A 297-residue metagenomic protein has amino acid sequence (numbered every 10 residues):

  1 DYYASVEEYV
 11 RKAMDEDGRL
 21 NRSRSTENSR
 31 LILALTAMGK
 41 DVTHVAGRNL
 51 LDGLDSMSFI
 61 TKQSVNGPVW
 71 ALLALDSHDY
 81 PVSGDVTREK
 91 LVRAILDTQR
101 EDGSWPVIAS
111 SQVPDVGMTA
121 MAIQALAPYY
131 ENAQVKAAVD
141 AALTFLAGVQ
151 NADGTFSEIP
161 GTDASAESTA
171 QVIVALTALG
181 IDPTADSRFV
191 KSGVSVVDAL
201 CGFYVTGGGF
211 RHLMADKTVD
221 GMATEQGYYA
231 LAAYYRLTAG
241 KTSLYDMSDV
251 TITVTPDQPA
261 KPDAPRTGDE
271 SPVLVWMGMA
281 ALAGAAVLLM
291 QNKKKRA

Functional and structural regions predicted by a protein language model:
D1, R19-T43, I60-R88, R100-A141 (+3 more regions): An alpha-helical repeat/solenoid feature that recognizes helix-turn-helix modules
Y2-A13, H44-S58, D85-K90, V190-V194 (+1 more regions): Alpha-helical repeat scaffolds
I95-R100, A147-N151, C201-Y204: Short beta-strand segments and strand-loop junctions that repeat across beta-rich extracellular domains
S192-G208: Short glycine/proline-rich, acidic loop/turn segments that cap or connect secondary-structure elements
T238, T242-E270: C-terminal low-complexity, Ser/Thr- and acidic/Pro-rich disordered "stalk" regions positioned immediately N-terminal
G268-A280: Short, hydrophobic alpha-helical membrane anchors of single-pass surface/secreted proteins
M279-A297: C-terminal membrane-anchoring or membrane-association module
